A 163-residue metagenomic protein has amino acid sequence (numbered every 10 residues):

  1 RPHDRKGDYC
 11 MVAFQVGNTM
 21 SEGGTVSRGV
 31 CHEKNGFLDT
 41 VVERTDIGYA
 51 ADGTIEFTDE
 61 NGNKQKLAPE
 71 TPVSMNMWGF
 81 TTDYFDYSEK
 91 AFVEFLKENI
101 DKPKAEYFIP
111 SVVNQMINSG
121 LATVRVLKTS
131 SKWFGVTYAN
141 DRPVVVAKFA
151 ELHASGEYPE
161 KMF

Functional and structural regions predicted by a protein language model:
R1-W78, T82: Conserved core of the sugar-phosphate nucleotidyltransferase
R44, K90-A91, K148: Residue-level signal for well-ordered alpha-helical positions
N61-K66, N114-T129: Glycine-rich loop/turn
M77-W78, E106, G135: Residues that recognize and position ribonucleotide moieties
T82-D83, N140: Alpha-helix/helix-capping structural signal
E89-A122: A C-terminal functional module that forms or caps the active site or interfaces directly with catalytic machinery
A105, L127, T137: Conserved metal-phosphate-binding beta-hairpin within the catalytic cores of diverse ATP-dependent phosphoryl-transfer
N118, T123, S131-F163: Hydrophobic helical membrane-anchoring modules
